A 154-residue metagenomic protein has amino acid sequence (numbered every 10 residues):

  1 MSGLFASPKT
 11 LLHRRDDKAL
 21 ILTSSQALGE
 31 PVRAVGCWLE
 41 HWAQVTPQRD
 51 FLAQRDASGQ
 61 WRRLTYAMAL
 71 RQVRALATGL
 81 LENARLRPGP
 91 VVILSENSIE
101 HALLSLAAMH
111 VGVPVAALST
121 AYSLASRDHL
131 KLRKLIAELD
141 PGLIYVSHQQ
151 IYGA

Functional and structural regions predicted by a protein language model:
L12-R15, A19-L20, L39-L64: AMP-dependent adenylate-forming
C37-W38, M68, Q72-L76, L103 (+1 more regions): Well-ordered alpha-helical segments embedded in enzymatic catalytic cores
E40-A43, R74-E82: Generic structural signal for well-ordered alpha-helical scaffold segments
Q48, V113, P141: Short glycine/serine/threonine/alanine-rich loop segments
G59-R63, M68, A77-S126: Conserved AMP-binding/adenylate-forming
A121-A154: Conserved ATP-dependent adenylate/AMP-binding module captured primarily in the ANL superfamily
